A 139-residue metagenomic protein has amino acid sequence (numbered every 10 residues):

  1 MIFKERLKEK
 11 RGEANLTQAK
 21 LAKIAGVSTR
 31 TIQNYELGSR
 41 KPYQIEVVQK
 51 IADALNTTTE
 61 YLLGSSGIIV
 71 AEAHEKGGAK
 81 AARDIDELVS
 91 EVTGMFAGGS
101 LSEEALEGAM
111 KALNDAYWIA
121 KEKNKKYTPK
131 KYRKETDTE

Functional and structural regions predicted by a protein language model:
M1-E72: Helix-turn-helix-like N-terminal two-helix hairpins of bacterial/phage DNA-binding regulators
I68-E139: Interfacial/linker helices and their anchor residues that mediate assembly or domain coupling
